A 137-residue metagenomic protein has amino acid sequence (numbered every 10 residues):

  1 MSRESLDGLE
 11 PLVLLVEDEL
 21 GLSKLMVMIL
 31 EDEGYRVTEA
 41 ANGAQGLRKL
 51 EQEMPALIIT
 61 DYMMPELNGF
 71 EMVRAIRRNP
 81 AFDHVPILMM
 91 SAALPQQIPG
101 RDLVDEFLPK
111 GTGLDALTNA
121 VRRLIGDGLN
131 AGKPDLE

Functional and structural regions predicted by a protein language model:
M1-L12, D115-E137: Non-catalytic signal-transmission and effector/linker regions of two-component phosphorelay proteins
E17: Conserved acidic carboxylate
K24-D32: Charged docking surfaces used in two-component/phosphorelay signaling
E39-L57: Acidic, metal-coordinating helix/loop segments flanking the phosphotransfer/catalytic sites of two-component signaling
D61: Active-site residues of response regulator receiver
M64: Receiver (REC) domain active-site loop signature in two-component systems and cognate sites in sensor histidine kinases
